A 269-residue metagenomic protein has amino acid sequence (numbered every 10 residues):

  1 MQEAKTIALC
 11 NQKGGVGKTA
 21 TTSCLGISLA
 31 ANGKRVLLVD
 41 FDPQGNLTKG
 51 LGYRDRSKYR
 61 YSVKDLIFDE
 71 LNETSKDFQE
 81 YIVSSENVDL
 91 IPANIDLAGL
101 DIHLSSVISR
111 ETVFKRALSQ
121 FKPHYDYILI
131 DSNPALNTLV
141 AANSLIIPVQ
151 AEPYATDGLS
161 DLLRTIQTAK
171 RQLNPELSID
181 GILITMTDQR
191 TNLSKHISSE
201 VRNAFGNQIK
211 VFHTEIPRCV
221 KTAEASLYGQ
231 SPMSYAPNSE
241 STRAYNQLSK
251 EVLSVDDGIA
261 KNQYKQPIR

Functional and structural regions predicted by a protein language model:
M1-R269: P-loop NTP-binding core
